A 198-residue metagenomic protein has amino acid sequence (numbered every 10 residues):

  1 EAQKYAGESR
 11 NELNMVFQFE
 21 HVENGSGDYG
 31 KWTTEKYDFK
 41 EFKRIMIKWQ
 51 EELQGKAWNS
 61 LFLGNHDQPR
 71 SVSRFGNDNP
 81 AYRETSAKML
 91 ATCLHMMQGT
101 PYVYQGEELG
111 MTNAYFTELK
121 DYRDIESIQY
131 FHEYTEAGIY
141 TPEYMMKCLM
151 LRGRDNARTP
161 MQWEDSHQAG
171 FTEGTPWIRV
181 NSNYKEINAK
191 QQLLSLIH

Functional and structural regions predicted by a protein language model:
E1-H198: Active-site and adjacent substrate-binding regions of carbohydrate-active enzymes
